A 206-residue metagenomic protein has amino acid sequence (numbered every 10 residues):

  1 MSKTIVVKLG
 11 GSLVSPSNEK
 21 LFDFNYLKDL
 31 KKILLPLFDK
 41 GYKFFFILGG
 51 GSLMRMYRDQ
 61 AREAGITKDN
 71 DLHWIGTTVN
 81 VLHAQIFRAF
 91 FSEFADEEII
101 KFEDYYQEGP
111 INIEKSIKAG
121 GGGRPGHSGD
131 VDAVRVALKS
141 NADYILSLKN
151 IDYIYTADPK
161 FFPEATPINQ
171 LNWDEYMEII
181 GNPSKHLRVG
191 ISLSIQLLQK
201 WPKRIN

Functional and structural regions predicted by a protein language model:
M1-F45: N-terminal glycine-/serine-/threonine-rich phosphate-binding loop
V6-G10, L48-G49, A119-G122, S147-L148: Short beta-strand segments
P16-S17, L53-M56, P125-V136, I154-A157 (+1 more regions): Short glycine/serine/threonine-rich phosphate/pyrophosphate-binding segments that cradle anionic phosphate groups
I33, K115-S116, R124, T166-N206: Polyanion-binding loop/helix "lid" in catalytic or ligand-binding cores
R58-D130, L138-K139: Ligand-binding beta-strand-loop-alpha-helix segment within the catalytic cores of soluble metabolic enzymes
R62-G65, F161-I168: Short, hinge-like loop/turn segments at secondary-structure boundaries
I86-F90, R135-D143, K200-R204: Alpha-helix C-terminal capping segments
V136-A165: Acidic, metal-binding active-site segment of PIN/NYN-like and related structure-specific nucleases
